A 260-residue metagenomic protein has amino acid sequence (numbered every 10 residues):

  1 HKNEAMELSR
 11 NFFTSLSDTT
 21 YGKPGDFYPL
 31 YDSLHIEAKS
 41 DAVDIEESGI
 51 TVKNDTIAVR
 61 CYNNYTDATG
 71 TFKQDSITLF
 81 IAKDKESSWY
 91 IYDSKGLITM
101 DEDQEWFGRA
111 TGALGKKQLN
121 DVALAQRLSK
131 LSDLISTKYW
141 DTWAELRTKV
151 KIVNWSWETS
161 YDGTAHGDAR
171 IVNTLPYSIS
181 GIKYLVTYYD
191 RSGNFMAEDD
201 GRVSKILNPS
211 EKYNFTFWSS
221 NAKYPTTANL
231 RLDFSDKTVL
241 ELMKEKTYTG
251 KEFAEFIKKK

Functional and structural regions predicted by a protein language model:
H1-H35, Q118-L131: Core segments of small alpha/beta cavity-forming domains
P29-F80, L97-I98, S156-E158: Surface-exposed, charged secondary-structure patches
K73-I91, L185: A short, surface-exposed beta-strand/turn
D75, I91-R147, K205-P209, T247-K260: Low-complexity, intrinsically disordered terminal/linker segments enriched in charged and Gly/Pro repeats
T159-D168: Short, solvent-exposed loop/turn segments enriched in Ser/Thr/Gly
R170-L175: Asparagine-centered strand-capping/turn motif at beta-strand->loop junctions
P176-G181, M196: Short acidic/proline- and small/hydrophobic-mixed sequence motifs that coincide with surface turns and coil-to-beta
R191-Y248, F253-I257: Short, solvent-exposed, Trp/other aromatic-anchored flexible loops in extracytoplasmic proteins
